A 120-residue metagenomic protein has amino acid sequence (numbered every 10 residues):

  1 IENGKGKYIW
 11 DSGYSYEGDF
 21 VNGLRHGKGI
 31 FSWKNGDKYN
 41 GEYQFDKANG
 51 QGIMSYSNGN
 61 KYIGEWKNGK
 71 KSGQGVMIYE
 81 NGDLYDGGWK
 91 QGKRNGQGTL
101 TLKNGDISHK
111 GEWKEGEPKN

Functional and structural regions predicted by a protein language model:
I1-G4, S15-H26, K38-N49, K61-S72 (+2 more regions): Conserved anchor residues at repeat-unit boundaries in beta-strand-based tandem repeats, strongest for the MORN repeat
L102-S108: Short, charged helix-to-loop "capping" segments that act as catalytic/coupling loops
